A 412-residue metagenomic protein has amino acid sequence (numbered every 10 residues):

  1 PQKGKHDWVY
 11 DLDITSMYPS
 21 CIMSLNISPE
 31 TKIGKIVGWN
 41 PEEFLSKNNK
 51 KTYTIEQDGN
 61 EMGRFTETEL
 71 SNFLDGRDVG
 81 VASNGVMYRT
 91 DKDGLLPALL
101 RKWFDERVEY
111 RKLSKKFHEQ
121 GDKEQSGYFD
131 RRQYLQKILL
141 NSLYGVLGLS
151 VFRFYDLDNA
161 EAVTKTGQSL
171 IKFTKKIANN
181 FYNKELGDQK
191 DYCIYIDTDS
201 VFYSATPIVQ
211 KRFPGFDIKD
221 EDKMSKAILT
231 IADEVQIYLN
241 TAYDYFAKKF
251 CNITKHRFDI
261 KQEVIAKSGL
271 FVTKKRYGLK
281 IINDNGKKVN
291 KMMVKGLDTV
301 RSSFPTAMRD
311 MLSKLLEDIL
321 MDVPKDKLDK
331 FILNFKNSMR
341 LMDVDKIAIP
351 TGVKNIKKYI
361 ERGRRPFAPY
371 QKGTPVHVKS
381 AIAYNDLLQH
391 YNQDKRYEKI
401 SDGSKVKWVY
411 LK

Functional and structural regions predicted by a protein language model:
P1-L25, E30-K35, W39-Q57, R64-N84 (+6 more regions): DNA-dependent DNA polymerase catalytic subunits
Y10, K137, N141-S142: Conserved, well-structured core segments
S16, G80-A82, R101, G145-V151 (+1 more regions): Phosphodiester-processing cores and adjacent nucleic acid-binding clamps
L74-S83, K112-F117, N141-F152: Active-site-adjacent bridging/hinge elements
D93-L96, L100, F129: C-terminal substrate/ligand-recognition segments
L100-F117, Q136: Non-transmembrane amphipathic alpha-helical segments
D199-Y203: A generic structural motif
